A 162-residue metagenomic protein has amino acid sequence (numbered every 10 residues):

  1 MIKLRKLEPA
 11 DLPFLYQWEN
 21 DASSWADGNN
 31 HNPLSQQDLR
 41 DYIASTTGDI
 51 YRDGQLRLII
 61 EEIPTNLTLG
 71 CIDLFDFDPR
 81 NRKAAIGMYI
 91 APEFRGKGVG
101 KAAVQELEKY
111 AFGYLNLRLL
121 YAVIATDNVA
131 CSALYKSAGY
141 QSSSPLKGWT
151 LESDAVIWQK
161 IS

Functional and structural regions predicted by a protein language model:
M1-D41: A short, well-structured alpha-helix characteristic of acyl/acetyltransferase catalytic modules
M1-K3, L7-L12, E19, P64-S162: Acyl-donor (CoA/ACP) binding surface of acyl/acetyltransferases
H31-N32, Q55, L151: Sparse recognition of residues in long alpha-helices and their boundaries
L34-D38, T46-T47, Y89-A91: Juxtamembrane/interface motifs at transmembrane-helix termini
I43-S45, C71-I72: Short structured motifs
S45-G48, S144-L146: Short, P/G- and charge-enriched loop/turn segments at secondary-structure junctions
T46-I59: A short helix-loop-beta-strand connector motif used in the catalytic cores of GNAT acetyltransferases and, in some
